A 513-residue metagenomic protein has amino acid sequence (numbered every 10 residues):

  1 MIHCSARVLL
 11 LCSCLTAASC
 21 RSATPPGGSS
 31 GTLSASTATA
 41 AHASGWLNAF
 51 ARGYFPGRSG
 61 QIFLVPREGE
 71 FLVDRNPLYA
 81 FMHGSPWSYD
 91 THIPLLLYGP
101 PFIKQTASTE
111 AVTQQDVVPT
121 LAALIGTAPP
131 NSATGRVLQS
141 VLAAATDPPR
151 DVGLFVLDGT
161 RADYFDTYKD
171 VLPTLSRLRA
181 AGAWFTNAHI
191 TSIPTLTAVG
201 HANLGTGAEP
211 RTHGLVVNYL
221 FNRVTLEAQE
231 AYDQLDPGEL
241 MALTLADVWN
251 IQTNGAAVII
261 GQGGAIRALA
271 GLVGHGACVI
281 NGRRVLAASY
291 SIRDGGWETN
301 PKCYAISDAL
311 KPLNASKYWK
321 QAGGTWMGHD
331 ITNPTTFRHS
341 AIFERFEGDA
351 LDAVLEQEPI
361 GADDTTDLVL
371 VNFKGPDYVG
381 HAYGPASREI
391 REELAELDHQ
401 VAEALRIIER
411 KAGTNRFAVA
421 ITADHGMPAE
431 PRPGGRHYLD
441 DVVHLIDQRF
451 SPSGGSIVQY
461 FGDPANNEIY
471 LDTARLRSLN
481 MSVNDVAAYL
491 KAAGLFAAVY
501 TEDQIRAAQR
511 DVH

Functional and structural regions predicted by a protein language model:
A18-C20: N-terminal Sec signal peptide cleavage junction
A23-R75, L157, D170-L172, A180 (+14 more regions): Secreted, luminal/periplasmic, and some membrane-associated catalytic domains that remodel anionic oxygen-ester
I62-L64, V152, A256-G263, L269-L272 (+1 more regions): Active-site regions of oxyanion-processing enzymes, predominantly non-cytosolic
L64, L95, V117, L121 (+8 more regions): Beta-strand elements within well-structured catalytic alpha/beta cores of enzymes that handle phosphate/sulfate esters
A133-R136, S140-W184: Active-site-proximal N-terminal segment of extracellular/periplasmic enzymes that hydrolyze or transfer
D163-R211, V258-I260: Short, structured active-site-proximal loop/turn typified by the sulfatase FGly-forming signature C/S-X-P-X-R
A270-V279, I331-T335, A362-L397, E403: Active-site His/acidic residue clusters
V279-A350: Long, well-ordered, tryptophan-enriched scaffold segments
